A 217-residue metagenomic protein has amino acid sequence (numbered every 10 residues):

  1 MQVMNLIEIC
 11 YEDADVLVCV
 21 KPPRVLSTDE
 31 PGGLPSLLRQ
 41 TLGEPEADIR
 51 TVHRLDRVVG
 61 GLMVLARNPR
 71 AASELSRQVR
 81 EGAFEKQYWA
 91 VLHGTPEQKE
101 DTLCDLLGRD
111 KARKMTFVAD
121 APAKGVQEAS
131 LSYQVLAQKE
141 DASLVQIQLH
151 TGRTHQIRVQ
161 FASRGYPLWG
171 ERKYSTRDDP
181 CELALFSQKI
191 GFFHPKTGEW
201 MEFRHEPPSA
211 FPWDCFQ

Functional and structural regions predicted by a protein language model:
M1-S132, A137-E140, F161, A184 (+1 more regions): RNA pseudouridine synthases
L34-L38, R109-K111, E140-F192, P212: Pseudouridine synthase
R113, T197-G198: Detector for glycine-centered tight turns/loop "hinges" at secondary-structure junctions
S130, A137, L149, H194-P195: Short, acidic, Ser/Thr-enriched surface-loop or helix-capping motifs
G152, G198-M201: A late-sequence structural motif
G191-T197, P208-S209: Non-heme Fe(II)/2-oxoglutarate
F203-E206: Conserved histidine-centered catalytic loops in small-molecule metabolism enzymes
